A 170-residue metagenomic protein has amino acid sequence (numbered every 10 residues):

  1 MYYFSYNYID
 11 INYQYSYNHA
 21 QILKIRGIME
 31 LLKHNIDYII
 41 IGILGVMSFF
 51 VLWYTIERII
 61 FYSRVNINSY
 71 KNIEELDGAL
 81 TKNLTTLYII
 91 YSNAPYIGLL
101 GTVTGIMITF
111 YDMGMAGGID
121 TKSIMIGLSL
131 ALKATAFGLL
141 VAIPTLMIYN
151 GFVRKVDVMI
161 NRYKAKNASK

Functional and structural regions predicted by a protein language model:
Y3-I28: Short, Lys/Arg-enriched N-terminal segments with co-localized hydrophobic residues within the first ~10-30 amino acids
N12, E57, A168: Residue-level marker of positions within ordered structural domains that often coincide with functionally constrained
Q21-I160: Hydrophobic alpha-helical transmembrane segments of small proteolipidic membrane proteins, enriched in energy-coupled
D157-K170: Cytoplasmic juxtamembrane regions at transmembrane-helix boundaries
